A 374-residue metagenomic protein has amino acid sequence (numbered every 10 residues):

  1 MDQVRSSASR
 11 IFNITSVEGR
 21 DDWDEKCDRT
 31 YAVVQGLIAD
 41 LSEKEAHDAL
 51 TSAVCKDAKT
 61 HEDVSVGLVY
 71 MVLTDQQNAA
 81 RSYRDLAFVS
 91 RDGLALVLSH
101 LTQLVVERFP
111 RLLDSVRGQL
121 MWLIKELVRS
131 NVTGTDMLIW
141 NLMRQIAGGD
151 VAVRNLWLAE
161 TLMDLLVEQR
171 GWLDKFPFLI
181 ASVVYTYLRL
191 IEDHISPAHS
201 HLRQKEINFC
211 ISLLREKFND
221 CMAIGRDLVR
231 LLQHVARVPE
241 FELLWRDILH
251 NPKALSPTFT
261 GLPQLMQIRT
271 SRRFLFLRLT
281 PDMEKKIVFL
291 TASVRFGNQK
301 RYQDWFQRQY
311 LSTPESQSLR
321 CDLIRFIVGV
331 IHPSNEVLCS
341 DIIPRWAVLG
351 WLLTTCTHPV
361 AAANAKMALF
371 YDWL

Functional and structural regions predicted by a protein language model:
M1-L374: Extended, charge-rich alpha-helical scaffold/interaction domains
